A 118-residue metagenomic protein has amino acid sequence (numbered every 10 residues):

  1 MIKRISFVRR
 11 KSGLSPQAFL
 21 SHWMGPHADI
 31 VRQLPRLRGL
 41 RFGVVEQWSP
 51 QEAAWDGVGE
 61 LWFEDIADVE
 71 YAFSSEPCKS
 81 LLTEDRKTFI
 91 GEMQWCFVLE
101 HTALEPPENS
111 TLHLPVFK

Functional and structural regions predicted by a protein language model:
M1-K118: Macromolecular interaction modules
